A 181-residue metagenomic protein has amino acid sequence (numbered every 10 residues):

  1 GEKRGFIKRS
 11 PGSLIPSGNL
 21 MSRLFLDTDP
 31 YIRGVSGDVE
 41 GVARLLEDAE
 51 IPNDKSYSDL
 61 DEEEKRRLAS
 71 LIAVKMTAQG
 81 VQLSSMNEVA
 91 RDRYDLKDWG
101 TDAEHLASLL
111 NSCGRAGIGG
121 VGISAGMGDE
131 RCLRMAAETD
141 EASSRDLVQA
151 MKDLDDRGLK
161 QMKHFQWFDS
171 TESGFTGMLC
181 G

Functional and structural regions predicted by a protein language model:
G1-G181: Hydrophobic helix-and-loop "lid/oligomerization" segment in the mid-to-C-terminal part of catalytic domains
